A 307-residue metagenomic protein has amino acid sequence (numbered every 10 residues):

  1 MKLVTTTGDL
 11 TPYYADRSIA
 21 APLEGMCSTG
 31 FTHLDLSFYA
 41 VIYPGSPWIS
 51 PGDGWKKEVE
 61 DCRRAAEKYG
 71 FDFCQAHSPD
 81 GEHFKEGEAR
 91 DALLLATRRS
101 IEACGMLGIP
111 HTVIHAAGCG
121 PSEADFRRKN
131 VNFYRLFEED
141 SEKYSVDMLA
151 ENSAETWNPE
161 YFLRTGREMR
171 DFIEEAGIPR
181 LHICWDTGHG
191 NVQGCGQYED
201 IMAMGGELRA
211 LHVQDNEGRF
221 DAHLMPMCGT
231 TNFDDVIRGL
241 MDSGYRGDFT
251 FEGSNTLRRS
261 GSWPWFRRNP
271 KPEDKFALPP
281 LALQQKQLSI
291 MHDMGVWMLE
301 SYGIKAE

Functional and structural regions predicted by a protein language model:
M1-D9, D72-F84: N-terminal small/glycine-rich loop or linker at the start of catalytic domains across soluble metabolic enzymes
M1-G30, L163-W185, G190-E307: Histidine-acidic metal/acid-base catalytic patches
D9-T11, F38-I42, P79-E82, A116-G120 (+4 more regions): Active-site-proximal loop/turn and secondary-structure-junction residues that shape catalytic pockets, frequently
Y14-R17, S46-P51, K85-D91, E123-R127 (+3 more regions): Short, solvent-exposed loop/turn segments at secondary-structure boundaries
L23-G30, G52-Q75, A96-G108, R135-K143 (+3 more regions): Acidic (Asp/Glu)-rich catalytic clusters
D35, Q75, V113, L149 (+3 more regions): Conserved beta-strand positions in the central sheet of alpha/beta enzyme cores
D35-R63, P121, D221: Glycine-rich, proline-tolerant flexible connector loops at the mouths of alpha/beta enzymes
E60-Y69, E82-H182, V192, K271-L278 (+1 more regions): Active-site acidic/histidine proton-transfer and metal-coordination neighborhood in alpha/beta enzyme cores
